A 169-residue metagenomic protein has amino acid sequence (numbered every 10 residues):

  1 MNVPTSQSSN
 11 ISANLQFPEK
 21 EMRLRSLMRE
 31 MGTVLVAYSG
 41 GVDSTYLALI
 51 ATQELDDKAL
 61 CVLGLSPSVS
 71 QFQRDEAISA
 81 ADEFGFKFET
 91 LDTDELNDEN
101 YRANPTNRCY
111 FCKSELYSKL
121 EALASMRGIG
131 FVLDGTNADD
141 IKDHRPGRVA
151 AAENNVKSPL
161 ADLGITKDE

Functional and structural regions predicted by a protein language model:
N2-E169: ATP-dependent adenylation/nucleotidyltransferase module used to activate substrates
